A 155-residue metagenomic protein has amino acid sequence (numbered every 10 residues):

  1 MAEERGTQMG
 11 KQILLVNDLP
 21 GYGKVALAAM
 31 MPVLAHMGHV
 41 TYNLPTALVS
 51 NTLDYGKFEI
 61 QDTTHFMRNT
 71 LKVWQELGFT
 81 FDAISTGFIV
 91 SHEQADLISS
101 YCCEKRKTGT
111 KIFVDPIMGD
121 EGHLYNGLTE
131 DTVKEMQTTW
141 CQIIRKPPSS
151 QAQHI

Functional and structural regions predicted by a protein language model:
A2-D82, I144-I155: Small-residue (G/A/S/T)-rich helix-start motifs and N-terminal tracts that mark the onset
T86, H92-I155: Conserved beta-alpha-beta core of the PfkB/ribokinase-like small-molecule kinase fold
